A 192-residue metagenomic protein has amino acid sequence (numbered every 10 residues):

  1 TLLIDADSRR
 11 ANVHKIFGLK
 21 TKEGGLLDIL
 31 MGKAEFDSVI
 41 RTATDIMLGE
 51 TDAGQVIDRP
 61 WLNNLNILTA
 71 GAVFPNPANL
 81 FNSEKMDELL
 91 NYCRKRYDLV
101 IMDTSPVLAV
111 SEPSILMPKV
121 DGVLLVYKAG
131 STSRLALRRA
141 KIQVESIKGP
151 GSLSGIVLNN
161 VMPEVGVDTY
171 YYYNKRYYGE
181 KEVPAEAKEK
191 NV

Functional and structural regions predicted by a protein language model:
T1-V192: P-loop NTP-binding module
